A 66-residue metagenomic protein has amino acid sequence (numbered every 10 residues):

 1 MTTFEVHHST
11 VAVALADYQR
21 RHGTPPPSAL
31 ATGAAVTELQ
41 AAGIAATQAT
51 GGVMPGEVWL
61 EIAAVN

Functional and structural regions predicted by a protein language model:
M1-H22: N-terminal acidic leader/helix
H22-T24, G52: Compositionally biased, intrinsically disordered/low-complexity regions enriched for serine, proline and threonine
P25-A31: Amphipathic, hydrophobic secondary-structure cores in small proteins
A31-A34, I62-A64: Short beta-strand-to-loop capping motifs
A34-A41: Short, charged/polar "capping" segments at the starts of alpha-helices and the immediately preceding loops
A42-N66: C-terminal edge-of-domain segments
